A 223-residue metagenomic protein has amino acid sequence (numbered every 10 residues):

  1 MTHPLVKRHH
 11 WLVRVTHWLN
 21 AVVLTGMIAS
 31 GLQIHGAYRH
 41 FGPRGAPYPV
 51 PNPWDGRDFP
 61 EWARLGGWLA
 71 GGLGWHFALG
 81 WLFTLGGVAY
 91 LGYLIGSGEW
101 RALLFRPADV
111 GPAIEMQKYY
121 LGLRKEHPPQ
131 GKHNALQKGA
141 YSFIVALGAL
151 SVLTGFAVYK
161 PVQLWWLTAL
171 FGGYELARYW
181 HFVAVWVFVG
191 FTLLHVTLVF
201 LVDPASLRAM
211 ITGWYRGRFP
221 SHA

Functional and structural regions predicted by a protein language model:
M1-A223: Membrane-embedded alpha-helical bundles that constitute the cytochrome b-like, heme-associated redox core of multi-pass
